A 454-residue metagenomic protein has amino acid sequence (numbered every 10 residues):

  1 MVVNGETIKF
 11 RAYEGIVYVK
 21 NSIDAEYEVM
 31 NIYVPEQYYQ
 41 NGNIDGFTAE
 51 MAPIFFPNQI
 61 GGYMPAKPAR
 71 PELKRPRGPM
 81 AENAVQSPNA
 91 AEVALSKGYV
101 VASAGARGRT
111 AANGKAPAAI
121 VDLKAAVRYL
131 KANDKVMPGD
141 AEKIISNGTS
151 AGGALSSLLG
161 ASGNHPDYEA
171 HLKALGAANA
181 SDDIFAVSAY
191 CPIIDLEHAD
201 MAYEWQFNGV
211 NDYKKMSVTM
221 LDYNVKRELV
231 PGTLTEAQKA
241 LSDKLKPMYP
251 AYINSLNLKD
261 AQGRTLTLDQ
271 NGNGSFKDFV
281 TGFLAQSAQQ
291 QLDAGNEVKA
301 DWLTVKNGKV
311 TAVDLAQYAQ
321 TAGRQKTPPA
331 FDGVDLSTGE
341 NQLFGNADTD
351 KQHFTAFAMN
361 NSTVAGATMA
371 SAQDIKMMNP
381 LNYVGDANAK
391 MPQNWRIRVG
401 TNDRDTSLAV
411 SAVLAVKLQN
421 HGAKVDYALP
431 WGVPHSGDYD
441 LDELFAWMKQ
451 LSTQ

Functional and structural regions predicted by a protein language model:
M1-T48: Catalytic-loop region of hydrolases
S22-Y27, I32, S162-K173, A180-S181 (+2 more regions): Mobile cap/lid helix-loop segments that gate and shape the active-site cleft of serine hydrolases
M30, I44-Y63, K67-K74, I145: Short beta-strand element of the alpha/beta-hydrolase
I54, E92-R107, I145: A fold-wide structural signal in alpha/beta-hydrolase
P71-V101, K173-A174: Short amphipathic alpha-helix adjacent to the substrate-entry channel of hydrolases
G114-V136, A446: Alpha/beta-hydrolase active-site loop
A132-V210, I375-K376: Primarily recognizes the serine-hydrolase "nucleophile elbow" in alpha/beta-hydrolase and SGNH/GDSL folds
A199-W205, K239-K306, R396-D403, V410-A415 (+1 more regions): C-terminal catalytic histidine-bearing segment of alpha/beta-hydrolase fold enzymes
